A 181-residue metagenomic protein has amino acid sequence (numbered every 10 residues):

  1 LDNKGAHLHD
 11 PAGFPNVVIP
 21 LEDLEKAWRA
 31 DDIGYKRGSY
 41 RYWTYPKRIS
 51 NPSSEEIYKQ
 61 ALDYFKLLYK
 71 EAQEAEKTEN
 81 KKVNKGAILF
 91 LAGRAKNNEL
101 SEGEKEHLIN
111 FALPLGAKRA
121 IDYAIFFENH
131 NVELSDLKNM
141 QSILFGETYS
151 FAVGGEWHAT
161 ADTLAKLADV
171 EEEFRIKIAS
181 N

Functional and structural regions predicted by a protein language model:
L1-P11, K138, T163, E173-N181: Active-site-adjacent substructure of cysteine-protease-like catalytic cores
G5-P114, Y123-F126: Noncatalytic regulatory segments and standalone regulatory/sensor domains
E55, A117, A161-L164: Generic detection of long, well-ordered alpha-helical segments
Q60, Y64-L68, L137-T148, L167-A179: Charged, low-complexity, helix-prone segments enriched in Lys/Glu/Asp/Gln
S101, E128-S135, N181: Short, structured coil/loop segments at alpha-helix boundaries
A112-L115, R119, K166, V170-E173: Charged, amphipathic alpha-helical oligomerization/scaffolding segments
R119-H130, I143, S150, E173 (+1 more regions): Amphipathic alpha-helical interaction surfaces
H130-L164: C-terminal structured domain segments
